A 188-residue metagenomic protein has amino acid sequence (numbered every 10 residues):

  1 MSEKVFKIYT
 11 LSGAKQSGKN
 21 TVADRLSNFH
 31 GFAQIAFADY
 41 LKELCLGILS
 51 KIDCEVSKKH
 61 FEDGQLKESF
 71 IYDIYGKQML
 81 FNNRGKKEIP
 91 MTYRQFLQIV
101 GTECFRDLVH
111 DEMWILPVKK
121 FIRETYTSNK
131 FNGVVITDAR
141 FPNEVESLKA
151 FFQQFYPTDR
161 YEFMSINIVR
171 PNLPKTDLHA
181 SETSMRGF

Functional and structural regions predicted by a protein language model:
E3-Y9: Extreme N-terminal starter segment of soluble prokaryotic enzymes
Y9-L11, I136: Hydrophobic anchor at the beta1->P-loop junction of P-loop NTPases
K15, P117-K119, R123, K149-A150 (+1 more regions): Small-molecule kinase domains that catalyze NTP-dependent phosphoryl transfer to phosphate-bearing small molecules
N20: Walker A/P-loop
S27-I35: Post-Walker A helix-loop "phosphate-sensing" segment adjacent to the P-loop in P-loop NTPases
D39-F131: ATP-dependent small-molecule kinase phosphotransfer cores that center on conserved nucleotide phosphate-binding segments
D138-F141: Short, well-ordered beta-to-alpha junction loops that form the rim of enzyme active sites and present histidine/acidic
